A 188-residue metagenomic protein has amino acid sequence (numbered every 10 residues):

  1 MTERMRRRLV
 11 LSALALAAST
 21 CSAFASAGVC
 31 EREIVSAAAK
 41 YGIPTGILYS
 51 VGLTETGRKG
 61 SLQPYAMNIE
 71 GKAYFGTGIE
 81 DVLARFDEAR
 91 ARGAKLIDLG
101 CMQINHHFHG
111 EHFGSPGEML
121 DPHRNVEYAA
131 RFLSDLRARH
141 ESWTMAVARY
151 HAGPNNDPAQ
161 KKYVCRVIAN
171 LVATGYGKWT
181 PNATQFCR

Functional and structural regions predicted by a protein language model:
T2-S12: Bacterial N-terminal signal peptides that target proteins for export
L11-T20: Bacterial N-terminal signal peptides
S26-R188: Catalytic glycan-binding domains that act on GlcNAc-containing polysaccharides
